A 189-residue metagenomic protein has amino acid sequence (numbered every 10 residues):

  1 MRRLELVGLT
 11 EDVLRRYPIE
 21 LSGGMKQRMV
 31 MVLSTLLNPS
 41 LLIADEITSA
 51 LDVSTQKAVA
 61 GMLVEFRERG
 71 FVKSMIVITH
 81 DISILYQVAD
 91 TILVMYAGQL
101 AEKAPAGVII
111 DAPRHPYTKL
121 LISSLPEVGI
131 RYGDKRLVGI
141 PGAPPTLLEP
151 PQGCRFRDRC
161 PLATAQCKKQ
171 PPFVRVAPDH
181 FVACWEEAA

Functional and structural regions predicted by a protein language model:
M1-D12, L63, I122-S123: Conserved ABC ATPase "signature" region
R15-Y17, K135: Interfacial catalytic loop of ABC nucleotide-binding domains
Y17-L21, M25: Conserved ABC ATPase signature
L36-S40: A short, proline-enriched helix->beta-strand linker immediately N-terminal to the Walker B motif in ABC-type P-loop
L42-D45: Catalytic Walker B motif of ABC-type/P-loop ATPase nucleotide-binding domains
I47, L51-G133: P-loop NTP-binding/switch modules centered on Walker-like glycine-rich loops
P105-A189: Charged, flexible cofactor/metal-binding loops and thiol motifs
